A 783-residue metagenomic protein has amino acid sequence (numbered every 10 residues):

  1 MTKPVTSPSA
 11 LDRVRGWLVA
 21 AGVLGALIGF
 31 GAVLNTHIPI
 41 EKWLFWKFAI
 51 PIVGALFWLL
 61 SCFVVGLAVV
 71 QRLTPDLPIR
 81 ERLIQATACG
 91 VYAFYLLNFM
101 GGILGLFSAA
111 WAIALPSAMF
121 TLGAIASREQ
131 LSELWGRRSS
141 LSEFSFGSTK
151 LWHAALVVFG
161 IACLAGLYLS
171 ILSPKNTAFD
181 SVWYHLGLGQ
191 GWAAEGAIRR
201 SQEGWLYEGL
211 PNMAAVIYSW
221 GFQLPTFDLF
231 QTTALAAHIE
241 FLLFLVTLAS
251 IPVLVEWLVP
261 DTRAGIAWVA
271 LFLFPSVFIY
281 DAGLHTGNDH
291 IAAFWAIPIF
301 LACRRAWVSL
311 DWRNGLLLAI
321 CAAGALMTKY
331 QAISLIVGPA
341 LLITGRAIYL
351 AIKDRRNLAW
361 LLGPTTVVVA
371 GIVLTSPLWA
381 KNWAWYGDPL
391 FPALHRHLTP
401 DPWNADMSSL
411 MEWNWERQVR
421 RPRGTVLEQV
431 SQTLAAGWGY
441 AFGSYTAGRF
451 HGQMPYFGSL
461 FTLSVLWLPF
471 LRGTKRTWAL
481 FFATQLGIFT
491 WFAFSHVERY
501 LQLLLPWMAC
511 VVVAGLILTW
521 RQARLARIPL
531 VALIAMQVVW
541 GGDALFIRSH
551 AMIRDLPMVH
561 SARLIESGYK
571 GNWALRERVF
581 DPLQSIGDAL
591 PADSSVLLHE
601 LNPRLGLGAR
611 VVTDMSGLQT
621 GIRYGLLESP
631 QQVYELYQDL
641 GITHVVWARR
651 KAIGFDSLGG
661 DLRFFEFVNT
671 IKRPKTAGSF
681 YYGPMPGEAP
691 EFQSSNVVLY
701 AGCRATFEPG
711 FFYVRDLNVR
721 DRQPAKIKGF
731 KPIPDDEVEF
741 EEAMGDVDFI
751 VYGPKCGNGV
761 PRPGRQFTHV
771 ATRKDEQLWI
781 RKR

Functional and structural regions predicted by a protein language model:
M1-F146, W491, V633-Y634, F740: Membrane-embedded, hydrophobic transmembrane alpha-helices
D76-A86, F230-A234, I251-P275, V308-L310 (+1 more regions): Transmembrane-helix signature of polytopic, membrane-embedded enzymes that assemble or transfer cell-envelope glycans
A155-F159, L317-C321, I336-T344, W360-I372 (+2 more regions): Signature aromatic-anchored transmembrane alpha helix within multi-pass, membrane-resident enzymes that catalyze glycan
K175-D180, H185-G187, M536-S585, N602-R604 (+2 more regions): Membrane-proximal, lumen/periplasm-facing interface regions of secretory-pathway glyco- and lipid-modifying enzymes
H185, Q190, D289-W295, A325 (+4 more regions): Hydrophobic/aromatic-rich transmembrane helices and adjacent perimembrane loops
L248-E256, T344-A347, S431-R476, Q485 (+1 more regions): Hydrophobic, aromatic-rich transmembrane alpha-helices and their immediate juxtamembrane boundary segments
I299-L317, K353: Membrane-interface transmembrane helices that cradle and orient dolichyl/undecaprenyl
Q584-D639, A652-K675, A701-A743, N758-K774: Extracytoplasmic
